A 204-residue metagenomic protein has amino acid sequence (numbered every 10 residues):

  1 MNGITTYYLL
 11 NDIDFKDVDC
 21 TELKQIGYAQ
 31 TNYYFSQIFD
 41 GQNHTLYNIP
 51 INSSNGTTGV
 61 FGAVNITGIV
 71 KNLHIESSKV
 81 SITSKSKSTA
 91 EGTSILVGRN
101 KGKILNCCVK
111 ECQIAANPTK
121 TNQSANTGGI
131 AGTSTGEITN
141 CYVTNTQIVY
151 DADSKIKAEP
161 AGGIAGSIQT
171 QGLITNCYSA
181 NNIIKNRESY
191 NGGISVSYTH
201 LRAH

Functional and structural regions predicted by a protein language model:
M1-R202: Surface-exposed repetitive/solenoidal architectures
